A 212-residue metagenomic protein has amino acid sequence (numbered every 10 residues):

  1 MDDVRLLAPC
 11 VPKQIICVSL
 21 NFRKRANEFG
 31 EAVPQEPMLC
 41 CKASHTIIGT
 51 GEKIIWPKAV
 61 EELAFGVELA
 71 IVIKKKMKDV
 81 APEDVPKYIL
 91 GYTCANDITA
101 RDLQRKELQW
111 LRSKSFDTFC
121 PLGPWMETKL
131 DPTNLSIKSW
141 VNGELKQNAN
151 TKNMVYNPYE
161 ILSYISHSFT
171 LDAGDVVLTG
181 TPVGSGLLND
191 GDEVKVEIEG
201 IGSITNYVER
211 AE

Functional and structural regions predicted by a protein language model:
M1-K58: Extended, compositionally biased flexible segments
D2-R5, P9, R25, E31 (+1 more regions): Catalytic-pocket segment enriched in acidic/His residues
L39-K42, I48-G49, I73, C94 (+1 more regions): General beta-strand structural signal in soluble alpha/beta enzymes
E61-A64: Extracellular/lumenal carbohydrate-interaction signature centered on repeated Trp-anchored short motifs
V67-L69: Ligand-binding beta-strand-loop-alpha-helix segment within the catalytic cores of soluble metabolic enzymes
K74-K76, W125-M126: A structural micro-motif recognizing beta-strand termini and the immediately following turn/loop segments
K78-Y92: N-terminal accessory regions of nucleic-acid-interacting proteins
